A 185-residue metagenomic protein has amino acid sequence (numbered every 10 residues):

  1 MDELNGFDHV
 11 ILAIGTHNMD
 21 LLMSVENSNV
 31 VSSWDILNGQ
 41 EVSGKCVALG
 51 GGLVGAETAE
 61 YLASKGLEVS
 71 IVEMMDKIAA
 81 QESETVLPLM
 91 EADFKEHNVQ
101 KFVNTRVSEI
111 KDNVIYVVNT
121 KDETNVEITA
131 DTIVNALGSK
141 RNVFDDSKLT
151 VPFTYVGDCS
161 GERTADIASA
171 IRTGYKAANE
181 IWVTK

Functional and structural regions predicted by a protein language model:
M1, K95-I110: A conserved beta-strand/loop element that lines the FAD pocket in flavoprotein oxidoreductases
M1-D2, G6, V10-N29, S33-E84 (+2 more regions): Rossmann-like dinucleotide/flavin-binding elements
N27, K111-D112: Short acidic-glycine loop/turn motifs at beta-strand connectors
V86-P88: Alpha-helical protein-protein interaction modules
M90-A92, I133: Acidic, Ser/Thr-rich peripheral helices and adjacent loops at domain boundaries
D93-V99, L137, V183: A conserved amphipathic helix/loop scaffold that creates a polar/acidic microenvironment used either to coordinate
D112-V114, N125: A generic structural signal for beta-strand entry/edge sites
I115-N119: SH3/SH3-like beta-barrel fold
